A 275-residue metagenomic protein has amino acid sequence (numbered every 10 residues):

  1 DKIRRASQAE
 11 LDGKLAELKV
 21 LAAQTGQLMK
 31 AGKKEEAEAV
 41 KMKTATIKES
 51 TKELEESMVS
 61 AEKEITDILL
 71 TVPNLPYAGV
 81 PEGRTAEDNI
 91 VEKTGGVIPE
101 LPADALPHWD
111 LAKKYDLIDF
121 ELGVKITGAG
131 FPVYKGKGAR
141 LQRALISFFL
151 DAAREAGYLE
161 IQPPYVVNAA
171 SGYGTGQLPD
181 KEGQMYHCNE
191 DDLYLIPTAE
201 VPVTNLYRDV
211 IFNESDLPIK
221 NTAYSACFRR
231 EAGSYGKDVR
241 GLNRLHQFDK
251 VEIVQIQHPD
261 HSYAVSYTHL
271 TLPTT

Functional and structural regions predicted by a protein language model:
D1-V97: N-terminal alpha-helical targeting/anchoring segments
K14, A78-R84, G123-G128, P163-Y165 (+1 more regions): Short coil/turn segments at secondary-structure boundaries
D104-A139, R143, R229-H261: Residues forming anionic-ligand binding surfaces in small-molecule and nucleic-acid pockets of primarily soluble enzymes
I146: Intrinsically disordered, low-complexity polar regions and short flexible loop motifs
A153: RNA/tRNA-interacting regions in translation and RNA-turnover enzymes
E160-G233, K237-L245, V251, Q255 (+1 more regions): Conserved active-site neighborhood of enzyme catalytic/cofactor-binding cores
A264: Catalytic palm subdomain of template-directed nucleic-acid polymerases, centered on the conserved carboxylate motif
T268-T274: Conserved small/polar residues in nucleotide/adenosyl-binding loops
